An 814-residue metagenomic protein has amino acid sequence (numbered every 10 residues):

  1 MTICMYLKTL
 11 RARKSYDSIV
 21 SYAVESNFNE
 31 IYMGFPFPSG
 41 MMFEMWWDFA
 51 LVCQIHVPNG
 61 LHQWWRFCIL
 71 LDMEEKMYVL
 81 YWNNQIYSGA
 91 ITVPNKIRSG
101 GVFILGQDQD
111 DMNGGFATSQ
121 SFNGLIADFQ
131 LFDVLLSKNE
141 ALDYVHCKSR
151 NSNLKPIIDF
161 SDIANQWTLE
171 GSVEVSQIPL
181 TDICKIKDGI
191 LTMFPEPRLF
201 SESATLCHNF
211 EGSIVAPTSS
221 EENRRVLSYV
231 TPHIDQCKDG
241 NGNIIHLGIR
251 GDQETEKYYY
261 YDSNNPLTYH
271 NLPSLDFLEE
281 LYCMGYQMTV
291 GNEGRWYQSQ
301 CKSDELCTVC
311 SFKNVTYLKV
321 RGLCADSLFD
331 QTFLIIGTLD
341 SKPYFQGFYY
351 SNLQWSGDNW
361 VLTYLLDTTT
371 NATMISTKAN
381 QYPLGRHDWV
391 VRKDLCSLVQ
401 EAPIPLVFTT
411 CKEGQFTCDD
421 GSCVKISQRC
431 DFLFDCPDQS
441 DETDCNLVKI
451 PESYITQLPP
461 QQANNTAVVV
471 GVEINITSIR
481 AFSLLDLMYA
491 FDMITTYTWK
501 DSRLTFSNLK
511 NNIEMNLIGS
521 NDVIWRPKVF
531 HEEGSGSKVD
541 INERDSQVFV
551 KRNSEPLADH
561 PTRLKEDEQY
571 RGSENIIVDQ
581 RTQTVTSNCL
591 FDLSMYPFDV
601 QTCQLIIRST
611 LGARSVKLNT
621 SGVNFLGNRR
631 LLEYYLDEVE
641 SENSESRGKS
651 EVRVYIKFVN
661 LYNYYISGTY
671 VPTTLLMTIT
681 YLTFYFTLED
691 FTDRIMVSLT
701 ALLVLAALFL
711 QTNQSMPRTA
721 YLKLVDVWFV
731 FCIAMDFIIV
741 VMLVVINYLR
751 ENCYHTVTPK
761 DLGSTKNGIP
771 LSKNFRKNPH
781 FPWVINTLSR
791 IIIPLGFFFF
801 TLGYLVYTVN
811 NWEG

Functional and structural regions predicted by a protein language model:
M1-P197, S201-S213, R224, S228-T255 (+7 more regions): Extracellular glycan-associated modules
T2-K8, S18-S21, Y32-G34, M42-W46 (+26 more regions): Beta-strand cores of modular interaction/reader domains in eukaryotic scaffold and signaling proteins, especially PDZ
A127-L131, R150-E170, S715-F731, M735 (+2 more regions): C-terminal effector modules
N151-I157, R321-Y344, I513-K528, I679-Y681: Short, cationic low-complexity segments
D159-T192, E196-G212, T218-E221, L227-Y229 (+1 more regions): Extracellular disulfide-rich modular ectodomains, prototypically LDL receptor class
D431, D435, M742-T758, L802-G814: Transmembrane-helix exit/juxtamembrane "anchor" motif
N446-L699, Q711-W728, R750-T787, V809-G814: Non-transmembrane, solvent-exposed beta-strand/loop segments in proteins with extracellular/lumenal exposure or large
I607, Y670-L682, S698-F709, V730-V741 (+2 more regions): Hydrophobic alpha-helical cores of multi-pass transmembrane domains in eukaryotic membrane proteins
